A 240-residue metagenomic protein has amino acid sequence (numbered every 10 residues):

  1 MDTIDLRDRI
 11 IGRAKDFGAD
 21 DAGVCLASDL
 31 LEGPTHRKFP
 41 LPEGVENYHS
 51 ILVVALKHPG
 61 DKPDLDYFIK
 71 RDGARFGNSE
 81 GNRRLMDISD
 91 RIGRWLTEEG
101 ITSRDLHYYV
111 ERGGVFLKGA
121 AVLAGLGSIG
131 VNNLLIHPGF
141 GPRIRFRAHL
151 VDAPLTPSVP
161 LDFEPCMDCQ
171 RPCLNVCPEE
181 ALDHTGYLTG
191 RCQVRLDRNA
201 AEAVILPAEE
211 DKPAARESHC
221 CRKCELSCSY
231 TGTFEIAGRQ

Functional and structural regions predicted by a protein language model:
M1-G77: Non-catalytic, usually N-terminal nucleic-acid engagement modules in DNA/RNA processing proteins
G33-P34, L41, K70-Q240: Catalytic cores of enzyme domains
